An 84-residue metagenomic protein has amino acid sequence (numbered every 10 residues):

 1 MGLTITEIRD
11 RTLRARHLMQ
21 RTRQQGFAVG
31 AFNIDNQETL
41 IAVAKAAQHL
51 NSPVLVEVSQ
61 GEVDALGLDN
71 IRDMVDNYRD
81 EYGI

Functional and structural regions predicted by a protein language model:
M1-V29: N-terminal amphipathic alpha-helix/helix-capping segment at the start of soluble metabolic enzymes
R14, N33-N36: Poly-acidic low-complexity segments
I34, A47-I84: Active-site cofactor/substrate anionic-group-binding motifs, chiefly glycine- and Lys/Arg-rich phosphate-binding loops
T39-L40: Short, well-ordered alpha-helical microsegments
